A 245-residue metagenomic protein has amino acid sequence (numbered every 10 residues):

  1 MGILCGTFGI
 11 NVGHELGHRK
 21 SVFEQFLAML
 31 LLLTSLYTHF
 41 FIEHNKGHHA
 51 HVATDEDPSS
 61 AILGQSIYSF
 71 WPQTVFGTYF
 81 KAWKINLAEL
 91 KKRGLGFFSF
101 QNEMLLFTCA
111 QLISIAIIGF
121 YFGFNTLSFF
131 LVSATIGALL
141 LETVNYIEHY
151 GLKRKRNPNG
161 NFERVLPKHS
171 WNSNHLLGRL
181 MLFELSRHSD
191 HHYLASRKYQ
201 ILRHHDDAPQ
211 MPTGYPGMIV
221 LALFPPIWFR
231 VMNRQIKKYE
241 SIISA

Functional and structural regions predicted by a protein language model:
I3-V12, S35: Mid-bilayer segments of alpha-helical transmembrane spans in multi-pass integral membrane proteins that mediate
G6, F41, F107-A110: Hydrophobic faces of stable alpha-helices that mediate helix-helix packing
N11-H18, Q25: Juxtamembrane/interface alpha-helical elements of multi-pass membrane proteins
S21, Q25-M104, F130, I136-A245: Cytosolic/stromal cytosol-facing helical appendages immediately following the last transmembrane segment
L106-I118: Core segments of transmembrane alpha-helices that mediate helix-helix packing or line hydrophobic substrate/ligand
I117-F129: Helix-coil boundary and interhelical linker segments in multi-pass alpha-helical membrane proteins
